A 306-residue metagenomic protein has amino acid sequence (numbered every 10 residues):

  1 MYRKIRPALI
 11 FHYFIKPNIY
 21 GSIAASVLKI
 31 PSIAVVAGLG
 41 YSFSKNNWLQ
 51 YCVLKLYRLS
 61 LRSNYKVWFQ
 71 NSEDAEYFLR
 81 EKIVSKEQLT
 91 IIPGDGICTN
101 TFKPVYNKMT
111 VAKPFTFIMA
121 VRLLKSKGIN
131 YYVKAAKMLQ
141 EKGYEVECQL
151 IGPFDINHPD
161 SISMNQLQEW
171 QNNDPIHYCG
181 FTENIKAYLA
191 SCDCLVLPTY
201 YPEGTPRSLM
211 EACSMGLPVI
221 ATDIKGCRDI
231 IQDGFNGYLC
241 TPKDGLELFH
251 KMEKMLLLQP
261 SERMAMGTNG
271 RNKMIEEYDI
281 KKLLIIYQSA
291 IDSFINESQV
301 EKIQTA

Functional and structural regions predicted by a protein language model:
H12-N18, V36: Short His-centered aromatic/hydrophobic patch
R58-P104: Donor nucleotide-sugar binding/catalytic pocket of nucleotide-sugar-dependent glycosyltransferases
K108-K127, V133-A136, Q149-I151: Conserved donor-binding/catalytic core segment of Leloir-type glycosyltransferases
A120, E147-I162: Glycosyltransferase donor-sugar binding loop
G152, S161-F181: Nucleotide-activated donor-binding/catalytic signature segment of Leloir-type glycosyltransferases, i.e., the conserved
P218-A221, I231: Short hydrophobic beta-strand element within catalytic cores of glycosyltransferases and related nucleotide-activated
Q232-G234, Y238-G245, K254-P260: Conserved acidic donor-binding segment of nucleotide-sugar-dependent glycosyltransferases
E247, K254, S261-E277, L283-S289: A short, well-ordered alpha-helix in the C-terminal region of glycosyltransferases
